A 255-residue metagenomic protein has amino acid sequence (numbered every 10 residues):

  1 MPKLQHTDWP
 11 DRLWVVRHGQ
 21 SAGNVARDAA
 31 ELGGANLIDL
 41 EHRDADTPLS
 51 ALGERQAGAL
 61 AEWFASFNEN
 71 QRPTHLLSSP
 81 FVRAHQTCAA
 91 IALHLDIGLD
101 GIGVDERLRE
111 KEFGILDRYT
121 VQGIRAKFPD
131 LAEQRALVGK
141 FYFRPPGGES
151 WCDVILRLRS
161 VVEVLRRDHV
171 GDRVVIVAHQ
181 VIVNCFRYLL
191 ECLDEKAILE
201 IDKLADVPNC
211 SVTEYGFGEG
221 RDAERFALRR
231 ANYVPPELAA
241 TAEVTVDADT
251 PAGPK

Functional and structural regions predicted by a protein language model:
M1-T74, A89-I97, D222-K255: An N-terminal RHG(E/S)-centered segment typical of histidine phosphatases
P2-P10, W14, R55-E133, K196 (+2 more regions): Phosphate-coordination/substrate-recognition cap region in phosphate-metabolizing enzymes
R12-V16, L77, D172-A178: Beta-strand elements within well-structured catalytic alpha/beta cores of enzymes that handle phosphate/sulfate esters
A22-V25, R83-T87, K111-G114, V183-F186 (+1 more regions): Short catalytic/ligand-binding loop motif for oxyanion handling, primarily in non-cytosolic enzymes, centered on
D39-P48, A132-C152: Short glycine/proline- and acidic residue-enriched helix-loop micro-motifs that form flexible lids or anion-recognition
H85, L99, R159-R225: Active-site-adjacent alpha-helix immediately C-terminal to a catalytic or transition-state-stabilizing loop
T120-A132, G218-P236: A polyampholytic, Gly/Pro-enriched intrinsically disordered region
R144-R167: Internal catalytic-core helix/loop-beta-alpha segment that presents or stabilizes conserved functional determinants
